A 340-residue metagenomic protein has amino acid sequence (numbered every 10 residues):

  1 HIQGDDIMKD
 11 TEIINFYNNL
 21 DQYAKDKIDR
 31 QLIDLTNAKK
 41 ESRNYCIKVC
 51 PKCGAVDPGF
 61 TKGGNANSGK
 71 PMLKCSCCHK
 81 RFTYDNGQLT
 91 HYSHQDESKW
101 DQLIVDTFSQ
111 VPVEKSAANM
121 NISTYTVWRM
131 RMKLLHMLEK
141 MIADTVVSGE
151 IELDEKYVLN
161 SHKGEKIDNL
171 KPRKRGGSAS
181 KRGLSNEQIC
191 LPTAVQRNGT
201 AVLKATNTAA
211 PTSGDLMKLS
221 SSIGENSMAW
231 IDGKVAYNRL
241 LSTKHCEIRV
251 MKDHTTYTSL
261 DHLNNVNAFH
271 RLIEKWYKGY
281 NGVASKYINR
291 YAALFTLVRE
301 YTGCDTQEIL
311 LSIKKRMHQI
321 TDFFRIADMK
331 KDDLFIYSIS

Functional and structural regions predicted by a protein language model:
H1-S340: Residue-level recognition of single "structural anchor" positions that define or cap local secondary structure
